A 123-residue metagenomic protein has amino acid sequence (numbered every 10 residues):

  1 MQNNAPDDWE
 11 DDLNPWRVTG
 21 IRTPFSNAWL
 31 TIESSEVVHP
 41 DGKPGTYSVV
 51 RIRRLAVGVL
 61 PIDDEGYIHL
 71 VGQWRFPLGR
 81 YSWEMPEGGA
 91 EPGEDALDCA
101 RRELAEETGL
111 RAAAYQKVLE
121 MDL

Functional and structural regions predicted by a protein language model:
Q2-N4, D8, L13-P15, V50-R53 (+2 more regions): Conserved Nudix-box catalytic region and its N-terminal flanking loop in Nudix hydrolases and closely related
R17, R111-V118: A short coil-to-beta-strand element that immediately follows conserved catalytic motifs
G20-G58, D63-D64: Acidic, metal-coordinating catalytic segment for phosphate/diphosphate chemistry, firing primarily on the Nudix
T23-N27, F76, M121-L123: Acidic pyrophosphate-coordinating catalytic loop
E107, V118-L123: Short helix-to-loop capping/linker segments positioned immediately adjacent to catalytic or ligand/cofactor-binding
